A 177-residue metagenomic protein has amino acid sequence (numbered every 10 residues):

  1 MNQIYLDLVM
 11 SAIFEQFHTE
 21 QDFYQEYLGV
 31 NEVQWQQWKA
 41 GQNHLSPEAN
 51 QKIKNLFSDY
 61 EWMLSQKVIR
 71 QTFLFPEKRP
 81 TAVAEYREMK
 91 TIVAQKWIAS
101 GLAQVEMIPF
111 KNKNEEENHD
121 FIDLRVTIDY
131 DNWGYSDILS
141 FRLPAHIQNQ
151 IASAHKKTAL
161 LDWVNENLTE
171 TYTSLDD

Functional and structural regions predicted by a protein language model:
M1-Q3, L8-A12, H44-R142: Charged, helix-prone or intrinsically disordered regulatory segments positioned adjacent to compact structured domains
V9-M10, T19-Y24, I147-N149: Short, charged low-complexity linear motifs
F14, Q25, A40: Short, flexible active-site loop motifs that bind/organize anionic cofactors or intermediates
F17-Q34: Short alpha-helical DNA-recognition segment
G29-L45: Recognition helix of helix-turn-helix/homeodomain-like DNA-binding domains that insert into the DNA major groove
E32-W35, A94, Y130, L160: Intrinsically disordered regions, especially transient/low-confidence alpha-helical propensity segments and coil-helix
I122-D177: Charged, low-complexity intrinsically disordered regulatory/assembly segments
